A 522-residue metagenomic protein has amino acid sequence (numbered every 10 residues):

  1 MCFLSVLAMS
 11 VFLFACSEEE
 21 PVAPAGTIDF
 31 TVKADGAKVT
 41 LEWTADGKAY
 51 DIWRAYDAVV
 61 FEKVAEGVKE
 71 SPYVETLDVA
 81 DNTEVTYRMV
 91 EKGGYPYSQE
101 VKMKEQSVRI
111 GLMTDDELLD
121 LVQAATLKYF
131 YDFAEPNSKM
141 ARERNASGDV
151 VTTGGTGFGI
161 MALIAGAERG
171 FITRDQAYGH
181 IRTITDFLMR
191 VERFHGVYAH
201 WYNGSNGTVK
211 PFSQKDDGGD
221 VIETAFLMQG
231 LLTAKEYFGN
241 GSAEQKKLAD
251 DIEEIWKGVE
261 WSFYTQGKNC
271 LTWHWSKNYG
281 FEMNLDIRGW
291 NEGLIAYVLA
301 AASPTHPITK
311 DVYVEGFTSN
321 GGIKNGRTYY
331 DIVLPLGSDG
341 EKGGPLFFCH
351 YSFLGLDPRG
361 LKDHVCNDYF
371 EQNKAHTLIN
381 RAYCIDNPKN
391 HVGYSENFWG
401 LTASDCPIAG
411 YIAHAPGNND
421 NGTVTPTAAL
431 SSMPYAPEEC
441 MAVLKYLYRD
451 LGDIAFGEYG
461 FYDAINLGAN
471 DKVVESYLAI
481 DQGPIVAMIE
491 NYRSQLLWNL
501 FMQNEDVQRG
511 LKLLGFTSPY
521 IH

Functional and structural regions predicted by a protein language model:
M1-L4: Bacterial N-terminal signal peptides that target proteins for export
F12-A15: C-terminal motif of bacterial Sec signal peptides marking the signal peptidase cleavage site
E18-G47, A80-D81, Y95-M113: Pro/Thr/Ser/Gly-rich low-complexity, intrinsically disordered linker/stalk tracts
D46-K63: Extracellular low-complexity, O-glycosylation-prone stalks/linkers
V64-E70: Short beta-strand segments within Ig-like beta-sandwich modules, predominantly Fibronectin type-III
E75-Y97: Beta-strand-rich modules
V108-H522: Ser/Thr/Asn(+Pro)-rich, low-complexity disordered segments
